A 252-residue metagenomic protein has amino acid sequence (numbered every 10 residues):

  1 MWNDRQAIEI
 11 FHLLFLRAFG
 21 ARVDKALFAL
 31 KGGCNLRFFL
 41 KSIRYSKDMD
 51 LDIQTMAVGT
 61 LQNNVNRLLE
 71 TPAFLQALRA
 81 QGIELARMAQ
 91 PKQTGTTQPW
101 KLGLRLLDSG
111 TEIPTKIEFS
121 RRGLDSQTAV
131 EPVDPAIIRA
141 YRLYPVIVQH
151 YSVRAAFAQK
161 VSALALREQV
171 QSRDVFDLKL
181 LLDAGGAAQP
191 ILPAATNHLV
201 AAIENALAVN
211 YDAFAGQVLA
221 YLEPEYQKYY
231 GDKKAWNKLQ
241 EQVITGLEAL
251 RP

Functional and structural regions predicted by a protein language model:
M1-A29, F39-M49, I53-P252: Structured mid-to-C-terminal alpha-helical surface segments
L30-C34: Glycine-rich beta-strand-to-loop/alpha-helix junction loops that act as flexible
